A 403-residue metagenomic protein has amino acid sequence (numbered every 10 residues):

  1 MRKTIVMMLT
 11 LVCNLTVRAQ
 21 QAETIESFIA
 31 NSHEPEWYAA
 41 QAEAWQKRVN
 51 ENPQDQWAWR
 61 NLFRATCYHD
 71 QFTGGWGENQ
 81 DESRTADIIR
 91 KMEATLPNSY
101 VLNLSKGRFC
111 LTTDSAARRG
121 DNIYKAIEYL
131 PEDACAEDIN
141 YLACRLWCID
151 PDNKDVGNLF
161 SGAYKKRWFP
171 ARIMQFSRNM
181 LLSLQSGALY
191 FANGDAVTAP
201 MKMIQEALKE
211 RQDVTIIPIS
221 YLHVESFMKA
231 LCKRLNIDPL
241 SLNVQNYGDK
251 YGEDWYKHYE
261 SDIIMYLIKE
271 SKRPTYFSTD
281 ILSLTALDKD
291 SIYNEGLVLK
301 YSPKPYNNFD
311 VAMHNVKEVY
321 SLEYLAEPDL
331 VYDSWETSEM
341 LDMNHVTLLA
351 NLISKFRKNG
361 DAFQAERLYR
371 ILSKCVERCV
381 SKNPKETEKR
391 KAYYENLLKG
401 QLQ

Functional and structural regions predicted by a protein language model:
M1-T24: Bacterial Sec-dependent N-terminal signal peptides
L15, M201, E225-F227: Generic domain-boundary/flexible-linker signal
Q20-S186, E206-Q403: ER/secretory pathway lumenal C-terminal domains and tails of membrane proteins involved in glycoprotein biogenesis
L189-M201, S278-T285: Short periplasmic/luminal acceptor-recognition loop of GT-C membrane glycosyltransferases, typified by
